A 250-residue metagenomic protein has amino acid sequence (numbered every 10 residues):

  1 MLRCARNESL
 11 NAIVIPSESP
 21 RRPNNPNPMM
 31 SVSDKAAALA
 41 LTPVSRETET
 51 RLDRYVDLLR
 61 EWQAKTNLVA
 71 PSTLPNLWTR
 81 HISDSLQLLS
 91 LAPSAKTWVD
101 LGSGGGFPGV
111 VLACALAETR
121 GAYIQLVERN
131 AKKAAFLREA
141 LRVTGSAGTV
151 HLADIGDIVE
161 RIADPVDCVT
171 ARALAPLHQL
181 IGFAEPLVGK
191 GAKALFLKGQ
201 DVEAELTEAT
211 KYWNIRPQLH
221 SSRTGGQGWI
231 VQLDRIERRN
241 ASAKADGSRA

Functional and structural regions predicted by a protein language model:
R6-L10, E18-N24, D246-G247: A cross-taxon signal for low-complexity, glycine/charged-rich
N25-A95, V99, K132-S146: Class I SAM-dependent transferase core
L86-A171, I181: Conserved SAM/SAH cofactor-binding pocket of Class I
G121-A122, K190-A192: A short helix->loop->beta-strand "cap" motif at the edges of active sites that frequently abuts
I181-G191: A short glycine-rich, Lys/Arg-flanked "PGG" loop and its adjoining helix->strand segment in the class I
G191-D201: Conserved beta-strand signature within the Rossmann-like core of class I S-adenosyl-L-methionine
G199-A250: Active-site capping/gating segments
